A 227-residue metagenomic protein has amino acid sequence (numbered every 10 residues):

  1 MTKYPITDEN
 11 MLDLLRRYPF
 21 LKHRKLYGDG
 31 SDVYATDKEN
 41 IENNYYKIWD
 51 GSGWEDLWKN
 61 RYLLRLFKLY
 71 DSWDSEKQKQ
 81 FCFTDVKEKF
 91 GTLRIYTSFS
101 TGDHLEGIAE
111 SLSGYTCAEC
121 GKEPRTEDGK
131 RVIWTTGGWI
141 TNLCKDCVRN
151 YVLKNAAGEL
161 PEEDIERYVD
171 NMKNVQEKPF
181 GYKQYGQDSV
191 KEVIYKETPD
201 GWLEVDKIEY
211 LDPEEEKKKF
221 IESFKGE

Functional and structural regions predicted by a protein language model:
M1-H104: Long, charged N-terminal interaction/targeting segments
F90, V169-D212: Acidic, low-complexity, intrinsically disordered interaction modules
T101-L105, W134, L143: Catalytic phosphate/metal-binding cores of nucleic-acid and nucleotide-processing enzymes, i.e., regions that mediate
E106-Y115, I133-G138: Short, flexible, mixed-charge glycine/proline-rich loop motifs that serve as phosphate/nucleic-acid-contacting
C117-C120, C144: Short cysteine-rich clusters marking metal-coordination/redox-active sites
G121-T136: Short recognition patches in nucleic-acid-associated and regulatory proteins
G137-N150: Cysteine-rich micro-motifs
V148-E159: Short metal-binding segments enriched for Cys and/or His
